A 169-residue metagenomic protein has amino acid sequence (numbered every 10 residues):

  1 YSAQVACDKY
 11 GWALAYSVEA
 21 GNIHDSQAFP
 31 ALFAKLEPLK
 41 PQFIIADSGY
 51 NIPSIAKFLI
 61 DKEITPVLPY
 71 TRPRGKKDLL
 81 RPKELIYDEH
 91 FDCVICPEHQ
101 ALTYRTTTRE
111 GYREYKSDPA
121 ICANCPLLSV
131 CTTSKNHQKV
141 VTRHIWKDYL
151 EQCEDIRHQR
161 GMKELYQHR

Functional and structural regions predicted by a protein language model:
Y1-R169: Anion-binding and metal-coordination hotspots
